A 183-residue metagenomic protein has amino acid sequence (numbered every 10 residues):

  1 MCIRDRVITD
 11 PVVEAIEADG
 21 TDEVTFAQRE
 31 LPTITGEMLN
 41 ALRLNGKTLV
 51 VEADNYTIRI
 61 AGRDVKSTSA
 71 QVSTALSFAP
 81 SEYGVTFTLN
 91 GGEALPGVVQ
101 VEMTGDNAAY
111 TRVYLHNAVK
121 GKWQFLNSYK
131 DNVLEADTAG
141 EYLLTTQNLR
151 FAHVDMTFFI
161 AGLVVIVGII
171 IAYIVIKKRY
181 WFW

Functional and structural regions predicted by a protein language model:
R4-R6, N90-V98, T104-R112, H116-K177 (+1 more regions): Proteolytic cleavage junctions
R6-T48, A53-R112, N117: Proteolytic processing hotspots in large secreted/extracellular or virion-associated proteins and select intracellular
D64, F182-W183: Intrinsically disordered, low-complexity segments enriched in polar/charged small residues
